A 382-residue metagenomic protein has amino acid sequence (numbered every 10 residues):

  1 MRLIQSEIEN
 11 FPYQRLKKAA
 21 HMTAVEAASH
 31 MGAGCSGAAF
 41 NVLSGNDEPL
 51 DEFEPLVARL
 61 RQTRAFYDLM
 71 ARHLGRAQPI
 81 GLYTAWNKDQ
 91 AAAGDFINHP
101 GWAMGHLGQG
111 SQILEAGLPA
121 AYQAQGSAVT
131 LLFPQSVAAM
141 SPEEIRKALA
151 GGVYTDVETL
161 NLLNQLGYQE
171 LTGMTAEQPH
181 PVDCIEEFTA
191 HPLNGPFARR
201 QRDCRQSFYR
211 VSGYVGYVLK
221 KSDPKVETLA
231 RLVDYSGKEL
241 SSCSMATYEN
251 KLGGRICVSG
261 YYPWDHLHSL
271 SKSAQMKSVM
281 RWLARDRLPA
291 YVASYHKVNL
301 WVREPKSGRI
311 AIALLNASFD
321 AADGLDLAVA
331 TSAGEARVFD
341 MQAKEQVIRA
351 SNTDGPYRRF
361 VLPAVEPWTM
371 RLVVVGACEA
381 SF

Functional and structural regions predicted by a protein language model:
M1-G108, I185-Y217, L229-V233, G237-N250 (+3 more regions): Hydrophobic targeting/anchoring helices
L118-A128: Short acidic low-complexity segments
S136-F208: A glycine-rich, often tryptophan-bearing local segment used as a flexible ligand/cofactor-contacting loop or short
G152-T155, T353-F382: C-terminal beta-strand-rich structural cap/linker in extracellular carbohydrate-active enzymes
D223-R231, R309: Short, hydrophobic/aromatic-rich segments at coil-to-beta transitions
S236, R337-R358: Solvent-exposed beta-strand/loop surfaces of large extracellular or lumenal domains
R309-A317: Short, well-ordered beta-strand segments enriched in hydrophobic/aromatic residues
A321-V347, L372: Beta-strand-rich binding/interaction modules
